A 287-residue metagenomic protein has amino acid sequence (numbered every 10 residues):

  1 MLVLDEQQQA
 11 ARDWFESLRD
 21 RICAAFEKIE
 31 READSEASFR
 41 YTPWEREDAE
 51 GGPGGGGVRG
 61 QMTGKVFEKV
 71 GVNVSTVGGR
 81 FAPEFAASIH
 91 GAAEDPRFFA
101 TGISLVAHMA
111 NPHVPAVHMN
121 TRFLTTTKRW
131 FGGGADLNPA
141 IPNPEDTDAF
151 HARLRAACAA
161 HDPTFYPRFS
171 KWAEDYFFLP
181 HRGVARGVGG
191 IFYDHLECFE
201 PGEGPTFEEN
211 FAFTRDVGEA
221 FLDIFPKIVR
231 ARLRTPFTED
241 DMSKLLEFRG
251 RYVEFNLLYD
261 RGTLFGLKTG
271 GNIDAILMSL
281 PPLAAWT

Functional and structural regions predicted by a protein language model:
V3-H90, P201-L258: Gly/Pro-rich turn-and-neighbor structural signature
Q7, M109-N111, T125-T127, L137-P144 (+2 more regions): A generic structural motif
G56-G133: Internal mixed beta-strand/loop scaffold within catalytic domains of large alpha/beta enzymes
P83-F85, V114-A116, N143-D146, F265-L267: Short helix/loop capping segments that flank catalytic or ligand/cofactor-binding pockets
I89-G91, T121, F150-L154, G270-D274: Short intrinsically disordered coil segments
M109, T263-T287: Long, contiguous binding/interaction regions
T127-F169: Compact, glycine/acidic-enriched structural inserts
A157-F213, K227-R230: Long, charged, mostly alpha-helical binding arms that flank functional sites
